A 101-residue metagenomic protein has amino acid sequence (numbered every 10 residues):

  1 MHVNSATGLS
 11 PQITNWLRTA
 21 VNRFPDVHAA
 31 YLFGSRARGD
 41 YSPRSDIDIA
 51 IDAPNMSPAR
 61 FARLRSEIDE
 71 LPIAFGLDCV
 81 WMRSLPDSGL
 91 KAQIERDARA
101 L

Functional and structural regions predicted by a protein language model:
M1-A29, R38-P43, P54-L101: Catalytic core of pol beta-like nucleotidyltransferases
S35: P-loop (Walker A) phosphate-binding loop of NTP-binding proteins
D48-I51: Short beta-strand->loop micro-motif that forms the acidic, two-metal-ion catalytic signature in nucleotide-processing
